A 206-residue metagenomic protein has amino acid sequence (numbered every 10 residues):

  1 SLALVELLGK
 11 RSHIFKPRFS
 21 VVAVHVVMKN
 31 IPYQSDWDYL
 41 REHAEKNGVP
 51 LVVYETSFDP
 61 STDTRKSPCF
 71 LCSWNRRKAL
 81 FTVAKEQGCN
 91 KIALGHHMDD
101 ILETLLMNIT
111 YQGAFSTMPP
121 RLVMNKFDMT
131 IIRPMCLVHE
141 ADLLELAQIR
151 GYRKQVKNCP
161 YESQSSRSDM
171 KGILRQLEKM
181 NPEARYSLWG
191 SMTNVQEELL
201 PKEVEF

Functional and structural regions predicted by a protein language model:
S1-L106, Y111, A141-I149: ATP-dependent adenylation/nucleotidyltransferase module used to activate substrates
R11, F15, N47, L177-M180 (+2 more regions): Solvent-exposed amphipathic alpha-helical surface segments
M28-N30, F58-P60, L122-N125, V138 (+2 more regions): Residue-level detector of flexible, active-site-proximal loop/helix-junction positions within diverse enzyme catalytic
Y33, S73, S163-S166, N181 (+1 more regions): Generic structural signal for well-ordered, non-membrane alpha-helical segments in soluble metabolic enzymes
E55-T56, N158-P160, W189: Proline- and acidic/polar-enriched loop/turn elements at helix boundaries
T62-R65, S166-S168, E197-L200: Short, solvent-exposed polar/charged micro-motifs at secondary-structure junctions
K91, D99-K179: Catalytic subdomain that performs nucleotidyl-dependent activation
E183-F206: A short, charged, Gly/Pro-tolerant segment at domain boundaries
